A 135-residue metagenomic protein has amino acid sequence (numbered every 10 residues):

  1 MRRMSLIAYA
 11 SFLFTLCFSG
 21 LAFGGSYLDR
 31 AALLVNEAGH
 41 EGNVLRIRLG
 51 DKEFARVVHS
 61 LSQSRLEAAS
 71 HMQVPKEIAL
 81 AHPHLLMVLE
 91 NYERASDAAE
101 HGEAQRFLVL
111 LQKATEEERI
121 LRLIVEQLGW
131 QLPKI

Functional and structural regions predicted by a protein language model:
M1-A10: Bacterial N-terminal signal peptides that target proteins for export
F12-L16: Sec-dependent N-terminal signal peptides of Gram-positive bacterial secreted proteins and lipoproteins
G24-V58, R94-I135: C-terminal amphipathic alpha-helix
L33-N36, V58-S62, A81-V88: Short amphipathic alpha-helical heptad-repeat segments
Q63-L86, G129-I135: Short, solvent-exposed, charged loop/turn and helix-capping segments that join or cap alpha-helices on peripheral
L85-D97: Heptad-repeat alpha-helical coiled-coil/4-helix-bundle sensor or tether segments in soluble regions
